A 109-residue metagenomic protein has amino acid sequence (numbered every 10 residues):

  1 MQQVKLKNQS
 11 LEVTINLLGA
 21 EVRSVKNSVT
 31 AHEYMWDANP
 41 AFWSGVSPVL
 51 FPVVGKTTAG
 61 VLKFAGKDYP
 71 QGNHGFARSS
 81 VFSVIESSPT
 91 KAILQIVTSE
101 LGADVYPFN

Functional and structural regions predicted by a protein language model:
M1-N109: Surface-exposed acidic/polar loop and edge beta-strand patches at domain peripheries
